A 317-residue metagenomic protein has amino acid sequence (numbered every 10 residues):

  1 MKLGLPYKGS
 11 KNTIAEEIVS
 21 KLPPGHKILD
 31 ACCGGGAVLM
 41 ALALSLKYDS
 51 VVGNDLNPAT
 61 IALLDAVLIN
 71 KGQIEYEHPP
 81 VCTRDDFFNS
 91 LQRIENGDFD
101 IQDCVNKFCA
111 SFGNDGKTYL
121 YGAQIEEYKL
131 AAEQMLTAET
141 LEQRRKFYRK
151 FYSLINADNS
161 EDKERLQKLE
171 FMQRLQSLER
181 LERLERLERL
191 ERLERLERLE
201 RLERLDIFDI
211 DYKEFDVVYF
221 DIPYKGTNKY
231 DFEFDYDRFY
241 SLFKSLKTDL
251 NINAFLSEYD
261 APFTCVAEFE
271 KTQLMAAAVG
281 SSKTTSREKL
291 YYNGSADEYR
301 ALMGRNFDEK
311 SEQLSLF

Functional and structural regions predicted by a protein language model:
M1-C32, A37-L44: S-adenosyl-L-methionine
N12, G35-V38, N57-T60, I69 (+5 more regions): Short, solvent-exposed loop/turn segments at secondary-structure junctions
H26, V51, V217, N253: Hydrophobic "anchor" residues on beta-strands that sit immediately upstream of conserved functional sites
L29, N54, F220: Active-site flanking residues adjacent to catalytic metal/cofactor-binding acidic residues
S45, D49-R201, L316: Class I S-adenosyl-L-methionine-dependent methyltransferase module
Y119-Y121, E126-L130, G226-R238: Mobile active-site "lid"/loop adjacent to the S-adenosyl-L-methionine
E203-Y236: Active-site segment flanking the S-adenosylmethionine/decSAM binding pocket in AdoMet-dependent transferases
K225, D231-F317: Long, positively charged, glycine-interspersed low-complexity recognition regions
